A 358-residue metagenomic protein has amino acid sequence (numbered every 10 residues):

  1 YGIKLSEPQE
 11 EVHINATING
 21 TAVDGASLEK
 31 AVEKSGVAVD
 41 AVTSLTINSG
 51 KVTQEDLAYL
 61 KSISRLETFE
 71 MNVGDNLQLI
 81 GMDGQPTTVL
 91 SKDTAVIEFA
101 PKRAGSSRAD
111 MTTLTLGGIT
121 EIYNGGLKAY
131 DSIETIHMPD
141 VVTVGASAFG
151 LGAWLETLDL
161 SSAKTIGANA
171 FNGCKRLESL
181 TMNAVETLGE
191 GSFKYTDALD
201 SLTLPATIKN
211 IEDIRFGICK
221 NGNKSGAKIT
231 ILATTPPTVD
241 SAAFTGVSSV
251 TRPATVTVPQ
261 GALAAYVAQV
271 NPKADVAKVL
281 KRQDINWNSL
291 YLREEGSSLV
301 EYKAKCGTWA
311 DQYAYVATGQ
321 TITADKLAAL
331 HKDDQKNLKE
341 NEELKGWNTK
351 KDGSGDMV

Functional and structural regions predicted by a protein language model:
Y1-P8, R293-V358: Secondary-structure capping and domain/repeat boundary segments
G2, E7, D213-E295: Leucine-rich solenoid repeat scaffolds
V12-A22, T43-V52, R65-D93, R108-E121 (+8 more regions): Structural signature of tandem-repeat unit edges
T17-A41: Acidic Gly/Asp/Thr-rich repetitive segments characteristic of extracellular carbohydrate-active and adhesion proteins
L45, L57-L60, L202, I229 (+3 more regions): Extracellular/surface recognition and adhesion modules
D56-R65, G226, S354-V358: Short, surface-exposed polybasic-and-hydrophobic patches located at secondary-structure transitions
Y59-S62, M82-S91, F99, A104-S106 (+5 more regions): A structural signal for leucine-rich repeat
G125-G126, G145-A148, G167-A170, G189-S192 (+2 more regions): Consensus positions within tandem repeat domains that build extended binding/scaffold surfaces
